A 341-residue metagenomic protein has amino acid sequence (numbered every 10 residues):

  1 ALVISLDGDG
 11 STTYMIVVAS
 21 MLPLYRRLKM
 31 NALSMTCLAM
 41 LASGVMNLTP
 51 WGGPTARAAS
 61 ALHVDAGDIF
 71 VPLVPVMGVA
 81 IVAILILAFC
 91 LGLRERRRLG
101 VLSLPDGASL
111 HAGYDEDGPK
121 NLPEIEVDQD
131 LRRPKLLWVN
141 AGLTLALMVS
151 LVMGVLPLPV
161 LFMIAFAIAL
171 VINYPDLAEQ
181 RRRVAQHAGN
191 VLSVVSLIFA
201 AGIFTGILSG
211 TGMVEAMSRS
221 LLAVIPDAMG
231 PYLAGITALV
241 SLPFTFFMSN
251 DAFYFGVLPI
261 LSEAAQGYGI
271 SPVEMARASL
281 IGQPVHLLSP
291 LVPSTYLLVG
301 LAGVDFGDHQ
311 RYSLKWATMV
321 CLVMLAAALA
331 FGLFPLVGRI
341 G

Functional and structural regions predicted by a protein language model:
A1-D9, M40-M46, S150-G154, G202-G206 (+2 more regions): Transmembrane alpha-helix interface/packing and boundary motifs in multi-pass membrane proteins, characterized by
A1-L22, V224-Y268, P272, S279-L280: Hydrophobic alpha-helical transmembrane segments of multi-pass integral membrane proteins, predominantly secondary
L2, P159-V160, A167, V171-Y174 (+2 more regions): Core transmembrane alpha-helical segments of multi-pass membrane transporters/permeases
P23-H111, S271, I281, S294-G332 (+1 more regions): Membrane-core helix-loop-helix motifs of multi-pass transport proteins
Y25-M35, K135-W138, A188-V195, S220-A238 (+1 more regions): Membrane-interfacial loop-to-helix junctions in multi-pass transporters
S43-T49, S109-H111, N190-F204, P259 (+2 more regions): Small-residue-rich segments of transmembrane alpha-helices in multi-pass membrane proteins, especially helix faces
V71, P75-R183, L301, L336-G341: Long, contiguous bundles of hydrophobic transmembrane helices that form the permeation core of multi-pass
L131-V139, L156-V160, A185-A201, M229 (+2 more regions): Helical membrane-embedded segments and adjacent short helical loop/helix-boundary regions of multi-pass membrane
